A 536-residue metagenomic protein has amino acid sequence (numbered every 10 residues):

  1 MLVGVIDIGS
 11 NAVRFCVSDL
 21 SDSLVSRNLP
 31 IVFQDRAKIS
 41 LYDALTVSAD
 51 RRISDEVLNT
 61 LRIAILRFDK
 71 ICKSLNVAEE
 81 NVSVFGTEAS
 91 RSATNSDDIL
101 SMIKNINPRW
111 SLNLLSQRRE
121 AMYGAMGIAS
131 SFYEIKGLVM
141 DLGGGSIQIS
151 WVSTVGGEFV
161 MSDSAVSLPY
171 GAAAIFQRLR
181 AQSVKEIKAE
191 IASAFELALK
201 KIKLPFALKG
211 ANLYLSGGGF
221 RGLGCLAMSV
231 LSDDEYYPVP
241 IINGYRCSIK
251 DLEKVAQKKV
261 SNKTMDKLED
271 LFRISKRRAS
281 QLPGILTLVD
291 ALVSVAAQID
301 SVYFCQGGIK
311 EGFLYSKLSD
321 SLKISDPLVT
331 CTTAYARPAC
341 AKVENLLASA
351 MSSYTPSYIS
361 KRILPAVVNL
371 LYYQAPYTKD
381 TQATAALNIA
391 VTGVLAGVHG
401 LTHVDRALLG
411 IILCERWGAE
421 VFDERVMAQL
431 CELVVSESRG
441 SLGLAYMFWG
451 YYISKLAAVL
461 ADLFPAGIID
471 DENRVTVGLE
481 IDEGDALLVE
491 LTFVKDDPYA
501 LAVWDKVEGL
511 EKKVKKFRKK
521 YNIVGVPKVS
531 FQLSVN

Functional and structural regions predicted by a protein language model:
M1-I31, I128-S164, G218-G224: Gly/Thr-rich phosphate-binding beta-strand-loop-beta motif of the actin/hexokinase/Hsp70
V17-S96: Alpha-helical substrate-recognition element adjacent to the catalytic core
V47-L66, K70, L112-S130, I135 (+1 more regions): Helical "lid/coupling" subdomains associated with nucleotide-phosphate turnover
I71-M102, N212-S216, F220-D234: Short beta-strand-loop/turn "lid" adjacent to the catalytic site in phosphate-handling enzymes
V77, T87-R91, N107-R118, M126-S131 (+1 more regions): Transmitter module of two-component histidine kinases
A78-N81, P108, K209, Q298: Short loop/turn motifs at secondary-structure junctions
A93-D98, Y123-G127, S150-V152: Short, conserved acidic/polar surface loops in the N-terminal third of protein domains
S96-N105, I285, V289: Short, electropositive alpha-helical surface patch
